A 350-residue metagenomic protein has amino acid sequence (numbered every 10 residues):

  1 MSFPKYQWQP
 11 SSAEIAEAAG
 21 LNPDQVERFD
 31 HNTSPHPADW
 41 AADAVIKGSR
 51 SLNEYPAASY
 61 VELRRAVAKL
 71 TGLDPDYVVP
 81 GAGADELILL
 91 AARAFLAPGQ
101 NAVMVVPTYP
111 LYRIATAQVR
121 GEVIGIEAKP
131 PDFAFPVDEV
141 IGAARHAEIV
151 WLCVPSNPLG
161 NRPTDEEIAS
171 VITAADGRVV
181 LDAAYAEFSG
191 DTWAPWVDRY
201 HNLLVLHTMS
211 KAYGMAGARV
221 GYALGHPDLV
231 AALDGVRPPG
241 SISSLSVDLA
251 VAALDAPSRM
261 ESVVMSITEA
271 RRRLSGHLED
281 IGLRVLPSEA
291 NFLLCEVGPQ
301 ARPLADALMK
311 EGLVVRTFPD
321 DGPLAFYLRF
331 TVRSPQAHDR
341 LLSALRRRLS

Functional and structural regions predicted by a protein language model:
M1-E54, H146: N-terminal "arm"/small-domain region of PLP-dependent enzymes with the aminotransferase-like
Q25, D74-V78, G99-N101, A183 (+1 more regions): Short acidic capping loops at alpha-helix termini that bridge into adjacent secondary structure
Y60-V61, P75-A102, G221: Conserved beta-loop-alpha segment that forms the PLP phosphate-binding cup at the N-terminus of a helix
A94-L152: PLP-dependent aminotransferase-like
K129-A183, E187: Active-site phosphate-binding strand-loop segment of PLP-dependent enzymes
N202-E279, L283-L286: PLP-dependent aminotransferase class I/II
T268, D280-E311: Conserved PLP-binding catalytic core of the aspartate aminotransferase-like
A307-E311, D320-S350: PLP-dependent enzyme catalytic core of the Aspartate aminotransferase-like
